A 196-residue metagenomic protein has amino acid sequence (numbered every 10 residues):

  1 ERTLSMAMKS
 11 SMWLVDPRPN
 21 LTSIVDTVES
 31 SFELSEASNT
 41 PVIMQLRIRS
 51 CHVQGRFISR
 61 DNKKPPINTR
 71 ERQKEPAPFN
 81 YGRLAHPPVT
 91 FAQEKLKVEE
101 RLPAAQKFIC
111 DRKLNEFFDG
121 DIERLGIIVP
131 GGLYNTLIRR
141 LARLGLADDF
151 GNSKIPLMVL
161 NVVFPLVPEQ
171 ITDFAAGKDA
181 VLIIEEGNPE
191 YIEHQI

Functional and structural regions predicted by a protein language model:
E1-K9, Q195: Flexible glycine/proline-rich, aromatic-decorated loop/lid segments
K9-S11, S153: Short, structured coil segments at secondary-structure junctions
L14-D16: Cap/lid and interdomain-hinge subdomains that line or gate substrate/regulatory clefts in soluble alpha/beta enzymes
R18-I196: Flexible, low-complexity linker and terminal segments
